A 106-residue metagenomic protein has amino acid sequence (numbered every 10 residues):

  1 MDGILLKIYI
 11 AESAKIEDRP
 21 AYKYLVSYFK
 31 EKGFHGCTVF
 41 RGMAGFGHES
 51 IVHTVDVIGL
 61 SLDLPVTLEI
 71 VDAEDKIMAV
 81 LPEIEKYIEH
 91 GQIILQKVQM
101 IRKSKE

Functional and structural regions predicted by a protein language model:
M1-E106: Positively charged, small/polar-rich N-terminal and surface patches that mediate targeting and assembly and bind
